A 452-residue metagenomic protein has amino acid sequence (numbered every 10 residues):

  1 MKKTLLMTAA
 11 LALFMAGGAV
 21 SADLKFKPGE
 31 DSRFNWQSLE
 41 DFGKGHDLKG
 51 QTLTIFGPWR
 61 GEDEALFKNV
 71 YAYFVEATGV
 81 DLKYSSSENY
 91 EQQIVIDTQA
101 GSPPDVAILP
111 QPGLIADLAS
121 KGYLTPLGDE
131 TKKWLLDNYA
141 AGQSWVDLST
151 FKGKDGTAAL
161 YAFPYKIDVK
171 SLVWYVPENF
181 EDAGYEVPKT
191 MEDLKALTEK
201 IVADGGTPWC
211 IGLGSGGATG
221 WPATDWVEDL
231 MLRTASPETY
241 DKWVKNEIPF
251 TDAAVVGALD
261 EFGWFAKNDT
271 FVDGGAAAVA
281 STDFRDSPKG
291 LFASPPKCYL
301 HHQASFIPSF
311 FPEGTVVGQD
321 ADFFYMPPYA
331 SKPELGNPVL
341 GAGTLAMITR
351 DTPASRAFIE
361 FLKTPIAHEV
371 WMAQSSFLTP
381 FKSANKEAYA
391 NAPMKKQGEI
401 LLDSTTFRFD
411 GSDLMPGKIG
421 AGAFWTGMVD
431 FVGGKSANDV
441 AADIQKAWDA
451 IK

Functional and structural regions predicted by a protein language model:
A22-T52, E181, I400-K452: Conserved C-terminal helix/tail region of periplasmic/extracytoplasmic solute-binding proteins
D23-D47, P112-S171: Hinge/lid segment of periplasmic solute-binding proteins
L24-K25, V70-W145, E178-K189, G290 (+2 more regions): Extracytoplasmic "Venus flytrap"/periplasmic binding protein-like
K49-R60, V80-S85, V106, Y161 (+1 more regions): Short, well-ordered beta-strand elements
E91, L213-S215, S236-G314: Extracytoplasmic ligand-binding clamshell segments of periplasmic binding protein
I96, P104-D105, L135-E178, E334-V339 (+2 more regions): A structural signal for short loop-to-beta-strand junctions that line the ligand-binding cleft of periplasmic/secreted
K152-Y165, S171, K195-I248: Extracytoplasmic/periplasmic solute-binding protein
F306, P312-F377: Extracytoplasmic/periplasmic substrate-recognition and gating elements
